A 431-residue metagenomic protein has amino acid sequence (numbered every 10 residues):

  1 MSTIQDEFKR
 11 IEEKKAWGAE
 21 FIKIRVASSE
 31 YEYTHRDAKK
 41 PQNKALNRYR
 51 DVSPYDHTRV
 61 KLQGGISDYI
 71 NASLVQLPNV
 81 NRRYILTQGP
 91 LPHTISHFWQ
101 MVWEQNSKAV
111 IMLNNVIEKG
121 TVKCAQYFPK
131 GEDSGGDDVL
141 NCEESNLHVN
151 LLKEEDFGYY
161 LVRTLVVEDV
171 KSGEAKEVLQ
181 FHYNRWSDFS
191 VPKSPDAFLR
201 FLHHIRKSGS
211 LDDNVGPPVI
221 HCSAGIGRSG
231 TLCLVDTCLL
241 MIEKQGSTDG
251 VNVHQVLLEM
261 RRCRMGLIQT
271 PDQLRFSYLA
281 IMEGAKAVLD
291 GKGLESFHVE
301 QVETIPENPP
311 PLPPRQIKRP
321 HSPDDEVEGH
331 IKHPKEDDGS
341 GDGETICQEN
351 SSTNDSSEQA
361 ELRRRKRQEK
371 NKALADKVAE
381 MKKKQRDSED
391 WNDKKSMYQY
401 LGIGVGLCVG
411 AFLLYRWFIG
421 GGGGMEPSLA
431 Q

Functional and structural regions predicted by a protein language model:
M1-Q431: Cys-based phosphatases of the PTP/DUSP/CDC25 superfamily and their flanking regulatory architecture
